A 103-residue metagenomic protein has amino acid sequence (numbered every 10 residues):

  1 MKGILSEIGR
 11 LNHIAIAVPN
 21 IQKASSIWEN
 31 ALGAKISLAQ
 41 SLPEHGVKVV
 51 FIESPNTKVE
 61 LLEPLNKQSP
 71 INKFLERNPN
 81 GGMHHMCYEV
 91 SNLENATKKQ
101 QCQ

Functional and structural regions predicted by a protein language model:
M1-I4: N-terminal mitochondrial targeting presequence
S6-G9, I16-K58, N95-A96, C102-Q103: Core segments of cupin and vicinal oxygen chelate
R10-L11, M83: Intrinsically disordered, low-complexity peptide-like regions
N12-A15, C87: Residues embedded in well-ordered beta-strands within globular domains across many folds
K58-H84: Helix-adjacent hinge/juxtasegments
L75, P79-Q103: Mid-chain, well-packed structural core segment of small domains
